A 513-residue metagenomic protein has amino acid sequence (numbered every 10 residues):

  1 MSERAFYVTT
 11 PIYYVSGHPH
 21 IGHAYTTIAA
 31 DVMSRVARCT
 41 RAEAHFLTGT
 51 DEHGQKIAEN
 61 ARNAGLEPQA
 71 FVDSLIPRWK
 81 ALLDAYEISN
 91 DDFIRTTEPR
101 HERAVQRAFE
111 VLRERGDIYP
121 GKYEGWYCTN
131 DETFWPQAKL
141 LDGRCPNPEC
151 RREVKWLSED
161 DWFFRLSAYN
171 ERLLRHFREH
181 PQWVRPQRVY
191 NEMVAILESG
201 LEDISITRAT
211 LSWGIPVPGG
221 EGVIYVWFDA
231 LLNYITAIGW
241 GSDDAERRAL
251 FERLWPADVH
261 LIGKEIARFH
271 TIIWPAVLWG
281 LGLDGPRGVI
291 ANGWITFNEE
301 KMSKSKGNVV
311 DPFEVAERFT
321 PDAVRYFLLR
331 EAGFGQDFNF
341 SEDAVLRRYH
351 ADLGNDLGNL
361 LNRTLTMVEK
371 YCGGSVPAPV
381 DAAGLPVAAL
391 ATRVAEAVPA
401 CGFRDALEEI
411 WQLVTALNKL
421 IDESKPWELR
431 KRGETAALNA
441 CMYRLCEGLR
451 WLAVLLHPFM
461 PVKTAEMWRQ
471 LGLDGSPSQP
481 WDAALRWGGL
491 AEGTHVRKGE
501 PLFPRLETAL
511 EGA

Functional and structural regions predicted by a protein language model:
M1-A5, H45, G49, L66 (+7 more regions): Basic, alpha-helical terminal appendages of large translation-related enzymes
S2-I118, E132, V277: N-terminal Rossmann-like or analogous alpha/beta NTP/dinucleotide-binding catalytic cores that position adenine
S2-T48, R100-A104, E149, L157-K370 (+1 more regions): Structured secondary-structure scaffolds
H53, N308, F338, P386-A391 (+1 more regions): N-terminal alpha-helical segment
Y86-R95, R113-W126, A138-K139, K155-L157 (+3 more regions): Short secondary-structure capping/junction motifs at helix and strand boundaries
A104-V111, A230-N233, D356-M367, R393 (+3 more regions): Alpha-helical scaffold segments in carbohydrate-active enzymes
R115-N170, L174: Cys/His-rich short segments
A267, E331, G335, A344 (+2 more regions): Active-site-proximal binding-pocket segments
